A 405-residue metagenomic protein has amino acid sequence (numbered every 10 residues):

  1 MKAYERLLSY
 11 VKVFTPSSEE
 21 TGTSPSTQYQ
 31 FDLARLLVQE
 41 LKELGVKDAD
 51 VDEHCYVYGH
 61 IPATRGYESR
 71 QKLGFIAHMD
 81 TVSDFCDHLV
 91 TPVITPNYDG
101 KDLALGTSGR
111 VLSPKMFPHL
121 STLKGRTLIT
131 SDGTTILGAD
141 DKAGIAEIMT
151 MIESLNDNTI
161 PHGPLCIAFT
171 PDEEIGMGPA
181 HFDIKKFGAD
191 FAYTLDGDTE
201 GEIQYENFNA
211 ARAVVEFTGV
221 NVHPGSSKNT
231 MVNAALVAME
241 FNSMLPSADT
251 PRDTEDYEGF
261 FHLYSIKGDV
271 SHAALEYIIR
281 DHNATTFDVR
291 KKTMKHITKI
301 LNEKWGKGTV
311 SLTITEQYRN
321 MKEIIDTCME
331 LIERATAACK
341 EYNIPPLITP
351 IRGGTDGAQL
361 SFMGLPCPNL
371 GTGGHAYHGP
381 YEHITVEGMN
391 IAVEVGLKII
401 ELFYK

Functional and structural regions predicted by a protein language model:
K2-Q28, I129-T130, Y318, H378-G379: N-terminal capping segment at the start of a domain
G22-R70, G74-I76, D80: A non-catalytic alpha/beta surface segment that caps or lines the substrate-entry region of metallo-dependent hydrolase
Y67-P161, F169, I391: Active-site metal-coordination/substrate-binding segment of hydrolases, especially metallo-dependent peptidases
L120-T135, T218-V222, Y342, G374-H378: Glycine/charged-rich beta-loop-alpha catalytic/anionic-binding loops adjacent to active sites
S121-F208, A248-Y264, G268, H272-H282 (+2 more regions): Acidic/histidine-rich catalytic neighborhood of metal-dependent amide-processing enzymes
T130-A139, G176, N221-K228, G379 (+1 more regions): A short glycine/serine-rich beta->alpha loop
K185, T194-S227, M231-V237: Phosphate/diphosphate-binding glycine-rich loops and adjacent basic-rich segments that engage nucleotide
A235-K405: Metal-dependent amide/peptide-bond hydrolase catalytic core, centered on the "pita-bread" metallohydrolase fold
